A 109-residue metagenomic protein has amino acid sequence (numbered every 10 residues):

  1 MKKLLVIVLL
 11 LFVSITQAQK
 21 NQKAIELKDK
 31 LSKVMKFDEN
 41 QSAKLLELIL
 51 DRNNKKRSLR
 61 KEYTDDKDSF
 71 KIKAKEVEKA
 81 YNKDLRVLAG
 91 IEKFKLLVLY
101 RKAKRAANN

Functional and structural regions predicted by a protein language model:
M1-A24: Bacterial Sec-dependent N-terminal signal peptides
Q19-N109: Charge-rich (acidic/polar
